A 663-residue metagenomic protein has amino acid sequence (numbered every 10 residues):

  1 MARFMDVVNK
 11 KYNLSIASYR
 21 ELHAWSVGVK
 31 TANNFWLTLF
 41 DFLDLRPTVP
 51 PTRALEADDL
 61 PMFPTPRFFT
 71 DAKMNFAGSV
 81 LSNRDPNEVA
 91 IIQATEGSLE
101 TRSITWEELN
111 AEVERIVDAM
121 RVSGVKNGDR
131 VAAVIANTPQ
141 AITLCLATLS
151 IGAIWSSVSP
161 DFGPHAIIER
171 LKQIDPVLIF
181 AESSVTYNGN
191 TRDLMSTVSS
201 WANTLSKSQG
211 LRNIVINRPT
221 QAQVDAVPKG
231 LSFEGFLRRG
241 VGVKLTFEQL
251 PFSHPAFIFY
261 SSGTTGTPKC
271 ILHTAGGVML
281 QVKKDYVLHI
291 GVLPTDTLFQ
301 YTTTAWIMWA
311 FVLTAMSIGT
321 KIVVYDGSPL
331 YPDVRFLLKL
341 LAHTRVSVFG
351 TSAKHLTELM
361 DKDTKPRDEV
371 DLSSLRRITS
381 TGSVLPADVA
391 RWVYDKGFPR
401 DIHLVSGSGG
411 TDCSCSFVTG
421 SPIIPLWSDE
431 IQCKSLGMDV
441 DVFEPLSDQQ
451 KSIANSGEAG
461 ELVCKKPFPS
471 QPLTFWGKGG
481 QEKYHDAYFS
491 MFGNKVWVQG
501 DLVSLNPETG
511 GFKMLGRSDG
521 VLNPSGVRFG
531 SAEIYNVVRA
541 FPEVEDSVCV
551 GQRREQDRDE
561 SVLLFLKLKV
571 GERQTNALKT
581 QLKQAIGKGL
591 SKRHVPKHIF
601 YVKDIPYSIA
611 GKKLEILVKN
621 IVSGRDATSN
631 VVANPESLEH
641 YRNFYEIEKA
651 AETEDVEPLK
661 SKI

Functional and structural regions predicted by a protein language model:
L22-A24, A77, N87, I91-L146 (+4 more regions): Conserved AMP-binding/adenylate-forming core of the ANL superfamily
P86-V89, V215-I216, Q221, V227-Y260 (+5 more regions): Conserved pre-ATP/AMP-binding loop-to-beta segment of ANL
A133, V158-S184, A342, F349 (+6 more regions): AMP-binding/adenylate-forming catalytic core of the ANL superfamily
L146, S150-G235, T344, S352-A353: Structural core segment of the AMP-binding/adenylate-forming
L178-T197, Q221, D326-L330, T344-W392 (+2 more regions): Adenylate-forming
G277-T297, W306-S347, K362: Conserved AMP-binding/adenylation subdomain of ANL enzymes
L288, R377-I378, L385-G511, S518-V521 (+1 more regions): Conserved AMP-binding/adenylate-forming
V548-R554, L563-F565, K583-K662: Conserved C-terminal "lid"/linker of ANL adenylate-forming enzymes
